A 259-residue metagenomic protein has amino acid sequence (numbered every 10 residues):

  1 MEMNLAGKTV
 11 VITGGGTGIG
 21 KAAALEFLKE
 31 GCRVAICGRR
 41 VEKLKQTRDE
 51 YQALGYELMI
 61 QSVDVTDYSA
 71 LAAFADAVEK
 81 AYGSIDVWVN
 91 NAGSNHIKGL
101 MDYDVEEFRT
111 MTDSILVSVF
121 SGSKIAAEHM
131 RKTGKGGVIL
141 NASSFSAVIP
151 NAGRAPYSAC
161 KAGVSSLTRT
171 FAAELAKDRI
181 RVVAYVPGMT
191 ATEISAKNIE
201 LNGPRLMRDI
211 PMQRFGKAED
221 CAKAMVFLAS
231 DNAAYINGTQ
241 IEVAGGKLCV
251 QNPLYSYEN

Functional and structural regions predicted by a protein language model:
G14-G18: Conserved glycine-rich cofactor-binding loop
S62-A73, V105, E219-D220: The beta1-alpha1 cofactor-binding region of Rossmann-like NAD(H)/NADP(H)-dependent oxidoreductases
G99-L100, D104-T112, L206: Substrate-binding pocket helix/loop in short-chain dehydrogenase/reductase
S123, C160, T168: Active-site helix of classical SDR
E128, A173-K177, A234: Alpha-helical segment proximal to the catalytic Tyr-Lys
S144: Residue(s) in the substrate-gating loop at a strand-loop-helix junction that position the organic substrate next
I149, N237-N259: Short C-terminal tail/terminal secondary-structure segment of NAD(P)H-dependent dehydrogenase/reductase domains
